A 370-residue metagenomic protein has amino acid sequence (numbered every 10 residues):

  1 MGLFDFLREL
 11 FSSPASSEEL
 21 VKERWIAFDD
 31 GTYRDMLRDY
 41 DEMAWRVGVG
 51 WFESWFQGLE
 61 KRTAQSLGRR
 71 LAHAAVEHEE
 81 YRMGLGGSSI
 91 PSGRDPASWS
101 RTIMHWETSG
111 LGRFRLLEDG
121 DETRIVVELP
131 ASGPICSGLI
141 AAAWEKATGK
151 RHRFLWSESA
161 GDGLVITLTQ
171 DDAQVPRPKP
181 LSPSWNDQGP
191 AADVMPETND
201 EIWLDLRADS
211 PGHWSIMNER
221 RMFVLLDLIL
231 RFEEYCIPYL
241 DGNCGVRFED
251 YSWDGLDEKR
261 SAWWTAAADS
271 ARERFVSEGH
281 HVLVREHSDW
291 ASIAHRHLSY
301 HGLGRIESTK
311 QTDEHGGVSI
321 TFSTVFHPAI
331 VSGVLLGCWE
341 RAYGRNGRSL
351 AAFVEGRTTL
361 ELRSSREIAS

Functional and structural regions predicted by a protein language model:
G2-P134, L155-T321, F326, G356-T359 (+1 more regions): N-terminal accessory segment detector
E128-A147, L336-G337: Extended, Lys/Arg-enriched charged tracts that mediate electrostatic binding to polyanionic substrates
A147-L155, N346-R348: Short secondary-structure capping/junction motifs at helix and strand boundaries
R341-A342: Mixed-charge, glycine-accented linear interaction segment located at domain edges/termini
F353: C-terminal interaction modules of eukaryotic adaptor/scaffold proteins
